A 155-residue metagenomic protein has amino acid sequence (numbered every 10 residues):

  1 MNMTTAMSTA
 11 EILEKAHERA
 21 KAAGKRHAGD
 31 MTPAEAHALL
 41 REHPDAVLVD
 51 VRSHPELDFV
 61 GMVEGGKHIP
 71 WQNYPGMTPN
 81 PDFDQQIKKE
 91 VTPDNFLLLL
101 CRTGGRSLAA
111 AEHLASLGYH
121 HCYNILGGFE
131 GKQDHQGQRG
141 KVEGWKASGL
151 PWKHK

Functional and structural regions predicted by a protein language model:
N2-A46, H54-F96, S107-K155: Rhodanese-like catalytic fold shared by cysteine-dependent sulfurtransferases and DSP/PTP-type phosphatases
D50, G104: Conserved G/P- and acidic residue-centered "switch" motifs that form tight phosphate/ATP-binding loops in soluble
L99-L100: Short, surface-exposed ligand- or partner-binding patches at beta-edge/loop junctions that are enriched in aromatics
